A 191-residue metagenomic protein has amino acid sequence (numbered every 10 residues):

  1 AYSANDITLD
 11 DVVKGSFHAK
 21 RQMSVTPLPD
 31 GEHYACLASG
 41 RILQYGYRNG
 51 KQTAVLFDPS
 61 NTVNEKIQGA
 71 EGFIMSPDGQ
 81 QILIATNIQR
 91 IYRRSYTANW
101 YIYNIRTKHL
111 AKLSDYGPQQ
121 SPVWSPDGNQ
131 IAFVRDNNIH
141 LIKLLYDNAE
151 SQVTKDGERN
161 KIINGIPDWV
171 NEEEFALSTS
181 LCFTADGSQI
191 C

Functional and structural regions predicted by a protein language model:
A1-C191: Beta-propeller folds
